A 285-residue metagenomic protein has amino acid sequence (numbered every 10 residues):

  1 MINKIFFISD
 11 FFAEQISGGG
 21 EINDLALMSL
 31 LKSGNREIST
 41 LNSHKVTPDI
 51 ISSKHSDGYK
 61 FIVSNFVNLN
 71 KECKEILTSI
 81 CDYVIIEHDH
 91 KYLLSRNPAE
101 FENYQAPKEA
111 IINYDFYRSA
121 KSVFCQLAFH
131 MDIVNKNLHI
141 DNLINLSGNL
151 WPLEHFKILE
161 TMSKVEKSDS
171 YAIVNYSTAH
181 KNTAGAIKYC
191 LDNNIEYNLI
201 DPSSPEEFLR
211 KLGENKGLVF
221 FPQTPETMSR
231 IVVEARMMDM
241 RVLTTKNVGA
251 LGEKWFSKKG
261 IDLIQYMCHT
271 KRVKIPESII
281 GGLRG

Functional and structural regions predicted by a protein language model:
M1-N68, V232, L243-G285: N-terminal pre-catalytic "stem/leader" segment of glycosyltransferase-like enzymes
K60-V63, T78-P107: Active-site proximal beta-strand in glycosyltransferases
H88, V219-T224, T245-N247: Short Ser/Thr-rich beta->loop micro-motif in glycosyltransferases that lines and helps position the nucleotide-sugar
E102-V123: Membrane-proximal helix-turn-helix segments that form the acceptor-binding/catalytic region of lipid-linked
R118-L143, N182: A short, active-site helix/loop in glycosyltransferases that binds the activated sugar's phosphate group
L150-F208: Conserved catalytic-core segment of nucleotide-activated headgroup transferases in glycan assembly
L209, V232-M238: Short alpha-helical segment that forms part of, or immediately flanks, the ligand-binding pocket in carbohydrate-active
G213-T227, M240: Acidic donor-binding loop of glycosyltransferase active sites
